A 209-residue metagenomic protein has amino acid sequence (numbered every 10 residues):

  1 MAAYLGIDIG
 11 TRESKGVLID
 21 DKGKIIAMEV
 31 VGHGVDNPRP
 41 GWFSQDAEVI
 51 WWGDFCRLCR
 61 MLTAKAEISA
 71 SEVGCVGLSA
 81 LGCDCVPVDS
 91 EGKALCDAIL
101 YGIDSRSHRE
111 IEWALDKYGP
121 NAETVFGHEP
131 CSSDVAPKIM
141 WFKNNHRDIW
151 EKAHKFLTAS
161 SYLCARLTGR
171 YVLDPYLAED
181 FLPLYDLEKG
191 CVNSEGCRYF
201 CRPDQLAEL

Functional and structural regions predicted by a protein language model:
M1-D97, T124, K152, A207: N-terminal glycine/serine-rich phosphate-binding loop of ATP-dependent small-molecule kinases, especially carbohydrate
I9-T11, K22, A122-L209: Gly/Ser/Thr-rich active-site cleft segment
N37-G41, R109-W113, L184-D186: Short, charged, surface-exposed secondary-structure boundary motifs
W42-F43, W51-G53, Y101-G102, H128-P130 (+1 more regions): Tryptophan-centric aromatic hotspots in well-structured domains and transmembrane helices
W52-C56, R60, H108, E112 (+1 more regions): Generic alpha-helical structural signal
K65-G102, H128-S133, C164-Y185: Short beta-strand-loop/turn "lid" adjacent to the catalytic site in phosphate-handling enzymes
L100-G119: Short alpha-helix plus adjacent loop in nuclease-associated cores
